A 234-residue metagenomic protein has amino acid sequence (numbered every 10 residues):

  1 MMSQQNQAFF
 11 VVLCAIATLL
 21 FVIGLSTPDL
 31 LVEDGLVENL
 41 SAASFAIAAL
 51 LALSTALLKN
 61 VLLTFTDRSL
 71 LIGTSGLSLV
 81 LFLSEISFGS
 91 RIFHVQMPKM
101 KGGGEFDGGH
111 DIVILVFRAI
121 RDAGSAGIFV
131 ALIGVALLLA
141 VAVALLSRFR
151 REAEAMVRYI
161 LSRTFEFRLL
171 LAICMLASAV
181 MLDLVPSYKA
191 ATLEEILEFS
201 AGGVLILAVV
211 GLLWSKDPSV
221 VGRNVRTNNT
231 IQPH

Functional and structural regions predicted by a protein language model:
M1-F82, S90-H234: Polytopic alpha-helical membrane-helix bundles and their juxtamembrane interface segments in multi-pass membrane
